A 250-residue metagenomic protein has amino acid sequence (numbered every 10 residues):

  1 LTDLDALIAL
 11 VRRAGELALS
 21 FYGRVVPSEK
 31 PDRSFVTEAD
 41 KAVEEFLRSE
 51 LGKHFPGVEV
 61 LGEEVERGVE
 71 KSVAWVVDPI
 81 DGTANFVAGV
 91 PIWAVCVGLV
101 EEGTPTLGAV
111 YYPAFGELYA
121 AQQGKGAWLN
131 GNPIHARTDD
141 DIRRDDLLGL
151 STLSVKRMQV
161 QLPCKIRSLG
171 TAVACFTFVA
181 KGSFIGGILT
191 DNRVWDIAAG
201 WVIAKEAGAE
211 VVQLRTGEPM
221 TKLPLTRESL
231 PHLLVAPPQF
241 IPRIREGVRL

Functional and structural regions predicted by a protein language model:
L1-I80: N-terminal subdomain of lithium-sensitive/metallo-dependent phosphomonoesterases centered on the IMPase/IPPase/PAP
A18, D40, L51, T83 (+5 more regions): Residue-level signal for inorganic ion chemistry
K41, E64, P79-G82, P113 (+2 more regions): Generic detector of well-ordered alpha-helical packing
G62-E64, G131, G170, R215: Short loop/edge segments at beta-strand edges and connector loops that shape dinucleotide/nucleotide cofactor-binding
E70-N132: DPxDG-like acidic metal-binding loop motif
R137-L250: An extended, acidic
